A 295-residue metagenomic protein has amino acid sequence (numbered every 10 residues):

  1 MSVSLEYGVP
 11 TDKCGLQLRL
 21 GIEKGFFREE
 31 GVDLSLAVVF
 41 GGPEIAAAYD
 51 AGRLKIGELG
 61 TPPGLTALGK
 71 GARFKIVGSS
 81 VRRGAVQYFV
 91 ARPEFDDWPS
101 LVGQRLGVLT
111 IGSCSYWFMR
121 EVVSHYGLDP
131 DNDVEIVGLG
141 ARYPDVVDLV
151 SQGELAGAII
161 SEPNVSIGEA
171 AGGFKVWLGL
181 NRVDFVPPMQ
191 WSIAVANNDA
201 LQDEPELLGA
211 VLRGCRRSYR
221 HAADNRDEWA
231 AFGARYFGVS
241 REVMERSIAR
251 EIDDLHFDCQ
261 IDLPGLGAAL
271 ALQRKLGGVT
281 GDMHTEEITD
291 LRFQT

Functional and structural regions predicted by a protein language model:
M1-L139, Q152-E162, G173, W177-L180 (+1 more regions): Short, glycine-/small- and polar/acidic-enriched structural segments that line small-molecule recognition paths
A46, Y116, R120, V147 (+5 more regions): Extracytoplasmic/secreted envelope proteins and their assembly/folding machinery, especially bacterial periplasmic
G103, A170, D290: Phosphate-coordinating loops and pocket residues in cytosolic domains that bind phosphorylated ligands
H125-Y126, A171, Y236, L276: Alpha-helical structural context
P144-D145, S151-R235: Pocket-lining segment of extracytoplasmic ligand-binding domains
D203-V279: Secondary-structure end/capping motifs
R274-T295: Conserved C-terminal helix/tail region of periplasmic/extracytoplasmic solute-binding proteins
